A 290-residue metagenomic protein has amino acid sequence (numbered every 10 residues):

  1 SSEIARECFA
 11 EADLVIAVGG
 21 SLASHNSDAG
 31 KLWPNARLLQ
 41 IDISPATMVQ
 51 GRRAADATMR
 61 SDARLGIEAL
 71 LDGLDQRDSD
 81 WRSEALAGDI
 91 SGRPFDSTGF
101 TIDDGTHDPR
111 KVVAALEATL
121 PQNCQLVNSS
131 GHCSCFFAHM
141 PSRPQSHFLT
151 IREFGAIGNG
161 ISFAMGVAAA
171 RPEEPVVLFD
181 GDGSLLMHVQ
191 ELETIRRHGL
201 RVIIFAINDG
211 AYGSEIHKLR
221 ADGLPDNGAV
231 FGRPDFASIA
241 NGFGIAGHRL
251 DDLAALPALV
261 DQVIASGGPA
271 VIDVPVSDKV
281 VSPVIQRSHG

Functional and structural regions predicted by a protein language model:
S1-L86: Glycine-rich, acidic loop regions that bind phosphate or pyrophosphate groups
S2, A57-R64, D80-G88, D103-A114 (+6 more regions): Electropositive phosphate-/nucleotide-binding environments in soluble metabolic enzymes
R6-E11, Q50-G51, R60, I67-L70 (+1 more regions): Thiamine diphosphate
A17, Q40, L126-N128, L178 (+1 more regions): Structural beta-sheet core signal
V18-G19, S130, D180, P275: Glycine-rich, N-terminal phosphate-binding loop of Rossmann-like dinucleotide-binding domains
L22, H132-C133, A211: Alpha-helix capping/helix-boundary segments
A55-D56, N123-L126, I245-A246: Short active-site oxyanion
A87-E173: Active-site diphosphate/adenylate-binding microenvironment
